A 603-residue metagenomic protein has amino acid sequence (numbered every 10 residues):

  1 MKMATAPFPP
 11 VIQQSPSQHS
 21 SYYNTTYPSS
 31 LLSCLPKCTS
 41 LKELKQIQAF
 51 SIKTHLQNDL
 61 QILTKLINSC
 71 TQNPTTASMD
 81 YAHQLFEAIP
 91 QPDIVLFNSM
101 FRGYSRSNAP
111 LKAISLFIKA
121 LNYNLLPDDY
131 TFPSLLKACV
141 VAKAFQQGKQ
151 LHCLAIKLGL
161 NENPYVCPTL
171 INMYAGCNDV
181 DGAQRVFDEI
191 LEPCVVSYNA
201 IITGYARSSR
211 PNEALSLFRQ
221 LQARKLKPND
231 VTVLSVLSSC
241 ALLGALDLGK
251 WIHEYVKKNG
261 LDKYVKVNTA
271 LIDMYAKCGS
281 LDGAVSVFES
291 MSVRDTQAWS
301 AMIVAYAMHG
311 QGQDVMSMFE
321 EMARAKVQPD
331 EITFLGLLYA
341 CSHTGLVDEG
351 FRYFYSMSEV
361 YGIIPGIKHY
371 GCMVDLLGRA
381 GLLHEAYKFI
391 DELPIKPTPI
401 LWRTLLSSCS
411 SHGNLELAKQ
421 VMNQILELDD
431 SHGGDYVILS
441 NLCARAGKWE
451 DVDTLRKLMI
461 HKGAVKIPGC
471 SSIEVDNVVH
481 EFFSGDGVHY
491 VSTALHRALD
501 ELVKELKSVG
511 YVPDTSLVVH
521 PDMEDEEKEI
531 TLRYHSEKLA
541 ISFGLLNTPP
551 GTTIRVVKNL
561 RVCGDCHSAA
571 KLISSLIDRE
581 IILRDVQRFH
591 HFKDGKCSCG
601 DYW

Functional and structural regions predicted by a protein language model:
K2-C194, T203, R207, N212-W603: Terminal (and in a subset, N-terminal) low-complexity or junction segments at the ends of helical repeat RNA-binding
